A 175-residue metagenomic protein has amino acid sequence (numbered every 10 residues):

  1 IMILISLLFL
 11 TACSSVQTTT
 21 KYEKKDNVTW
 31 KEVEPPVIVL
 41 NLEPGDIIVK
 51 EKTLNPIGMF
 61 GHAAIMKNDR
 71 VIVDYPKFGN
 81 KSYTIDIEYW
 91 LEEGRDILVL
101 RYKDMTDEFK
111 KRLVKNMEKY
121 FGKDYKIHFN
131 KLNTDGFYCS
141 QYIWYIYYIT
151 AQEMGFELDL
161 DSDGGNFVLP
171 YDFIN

Functional and structural regions predicted by a protein language model:
I1-L4: Sec-dependent signal peptide recognition, specifically the positively charged N-region followed immediately by
T11-A12: C-terminal motif of bacterial Sec signal peptides marking the signal peptidase cleavage site
S15-N27, N130-N175: Activation targets extended, charge/polar-rich intrinsically disordered C-terminal tails
Y22-L40: Mixed-charge, Lys/Arg-rich low-complexity intrinsically disordered regions
V39-D46, G61, D69, K110-V114 (+3 more regions): Extracytoplasmic/secreted envelope proteins and their assembly/folding machinery, especially bacterial periplasmic
L42-K103, Y125-T134: Glycine-rich catalytic cores of cysteine/serine-nucleophile enzymes that process amide/ester linkages in cell-envelope
D46, K52, P76, M117-Y125 (+1 more regions): Sec/Tat-exported extracytoplasmic proteins
D96, K103-G122: A structural motif
